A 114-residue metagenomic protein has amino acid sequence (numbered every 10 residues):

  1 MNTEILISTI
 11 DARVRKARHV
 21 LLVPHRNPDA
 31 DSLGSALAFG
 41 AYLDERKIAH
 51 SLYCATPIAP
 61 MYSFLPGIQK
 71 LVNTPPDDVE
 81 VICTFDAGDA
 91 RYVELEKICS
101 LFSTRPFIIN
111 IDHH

Functional and structural regions predicted by a protein language model:
M1-H114: Replace "Mg2+/Mn2+-dependent" with "divalent metal-dependent
